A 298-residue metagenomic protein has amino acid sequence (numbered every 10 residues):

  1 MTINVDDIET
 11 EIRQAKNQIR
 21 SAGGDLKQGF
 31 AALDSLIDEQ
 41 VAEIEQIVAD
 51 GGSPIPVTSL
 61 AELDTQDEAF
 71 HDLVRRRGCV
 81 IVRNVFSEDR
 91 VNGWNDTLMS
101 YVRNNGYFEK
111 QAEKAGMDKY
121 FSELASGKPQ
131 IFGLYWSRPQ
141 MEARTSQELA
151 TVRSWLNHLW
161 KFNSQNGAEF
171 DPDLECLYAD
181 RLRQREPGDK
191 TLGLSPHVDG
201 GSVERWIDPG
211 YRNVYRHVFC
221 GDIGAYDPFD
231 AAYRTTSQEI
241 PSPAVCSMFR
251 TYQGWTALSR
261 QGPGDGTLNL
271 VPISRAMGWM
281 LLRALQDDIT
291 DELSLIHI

Functional and structural regions predicted by a protein language model:
M1, I296-I298: Polar low-complexity intrinsically disordered regions
M1-R76: Fe(II)/2-oxoglutarate
A69, V74-R77, F86-I296: Non-heme Fe(II) oxygenase catalytic core, chiefly the N-lobe of the double-stranded beta-helix
I81-R83: Short loop-to-beta-strand entry elements in the cores of soluble alpha/beta enzymes
